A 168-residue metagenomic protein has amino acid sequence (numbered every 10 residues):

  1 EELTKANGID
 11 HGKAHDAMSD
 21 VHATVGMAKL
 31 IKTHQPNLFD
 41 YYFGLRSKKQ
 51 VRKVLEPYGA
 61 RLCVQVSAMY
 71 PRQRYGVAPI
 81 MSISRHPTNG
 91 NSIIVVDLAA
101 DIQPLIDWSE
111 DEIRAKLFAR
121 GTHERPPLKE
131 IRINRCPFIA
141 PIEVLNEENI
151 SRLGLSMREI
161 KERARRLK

Functional and structural regions predicted by a protein language model:
E1-K168: DEDD superfamily 3′-5′ metal-dependent exonuclease/proofreading module
